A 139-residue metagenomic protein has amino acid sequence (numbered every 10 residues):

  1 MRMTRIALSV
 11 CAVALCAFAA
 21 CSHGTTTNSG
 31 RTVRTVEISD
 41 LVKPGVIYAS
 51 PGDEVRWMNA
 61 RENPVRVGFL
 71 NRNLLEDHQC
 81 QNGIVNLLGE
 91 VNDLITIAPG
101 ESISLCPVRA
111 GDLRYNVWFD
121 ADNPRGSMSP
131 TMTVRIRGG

Functional and structural regions predicted by a protein language model:
M1-V10: Bacterial N-terminal signal peptides that target proteins for export
A17-A20: C-terminal motif of bacterial Sec signal peptides marking the signal peptidase cleavage site
S22-G24: Bacterial signal peptide processing site
T26-R56: N-terminal edge beta-strand
W57-R61: Asparagine-centered strand-capping/turn motif at beta-strand->loop junctions
N63-N71: Short, Lys/Arg- and Gly-enriched loop/turn segments at beta-strand edges
N73-N82: Short aromatic-acidic-glycine turn motif
G89-G139: Extracellular/periplasmic metallocenter environments
